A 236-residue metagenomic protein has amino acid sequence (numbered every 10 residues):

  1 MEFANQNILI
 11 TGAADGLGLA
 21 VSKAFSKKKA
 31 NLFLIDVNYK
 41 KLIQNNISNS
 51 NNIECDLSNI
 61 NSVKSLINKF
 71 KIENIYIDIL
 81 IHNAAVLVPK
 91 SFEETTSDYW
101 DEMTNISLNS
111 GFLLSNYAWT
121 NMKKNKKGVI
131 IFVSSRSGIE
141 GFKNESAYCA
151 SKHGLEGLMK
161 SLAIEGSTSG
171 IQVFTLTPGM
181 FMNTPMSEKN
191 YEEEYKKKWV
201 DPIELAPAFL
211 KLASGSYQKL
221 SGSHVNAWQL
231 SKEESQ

Functional and structural regions predicted by a protein language model:
A14-D15: Conserved glycine-rich cofactor-binding loop
K28-L42: Conserved glycine-rich Rossmann-like NAD(P)H-binding loop of the short-chain dehydrogenase/reductase
S91-F92, Y99-T104: Substrate-binding pocket helix/loop in short-chain dehydrogenase/reductase
S115, S151: Active-site helix of classical SDR
S135: Residue(s) in the substrate-gating loop at a strand-loop-helix junction that position the organic substrate next
E140, S161-I171: Active-site-adjacent segment of SDR/Rossmann-fold oxidoreductases
T168, T175-L176, E194-Q236: C-terminal helical subdomain
